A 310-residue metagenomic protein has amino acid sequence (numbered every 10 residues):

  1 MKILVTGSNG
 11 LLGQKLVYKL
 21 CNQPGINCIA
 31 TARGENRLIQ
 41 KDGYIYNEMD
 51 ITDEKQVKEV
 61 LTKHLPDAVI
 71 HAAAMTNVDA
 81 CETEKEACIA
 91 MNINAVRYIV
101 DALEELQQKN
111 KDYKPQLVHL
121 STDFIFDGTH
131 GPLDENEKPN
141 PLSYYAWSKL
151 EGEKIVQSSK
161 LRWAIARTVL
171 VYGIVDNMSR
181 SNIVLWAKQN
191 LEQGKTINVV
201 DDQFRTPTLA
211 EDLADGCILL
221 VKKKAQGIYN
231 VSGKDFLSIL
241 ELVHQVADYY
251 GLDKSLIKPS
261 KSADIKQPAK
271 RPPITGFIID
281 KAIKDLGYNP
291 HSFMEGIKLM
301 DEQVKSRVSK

Functional and structural regions predicted by a protein language model:
I3-Q23: N-terminal Rossmann NAD(P)H-binding glycine-rich loop of SDR-like oxidoreductase domains
E48-M91: NAD(P)H-binding glycine-rich loop region in Rossmannoid oxidoreductase-like domains and their noncatalytic homologs
M75-V78, T83, L120-S143: Active-site "gating" loop of Rossmann-like NAD(P)-dependent oxidoreductase/epimerase domains
T83-V118, I155: NAD(P)-cofactor binding segment of oxidoreductase domains
K154-R205, D212: NAD(P)-dependent short-chain dehydrogenase/reductase
V199-F204, Y229-L237, D285: Glycine-rich Rossmann NAD(P)(H)-binding loop
G216, K223-P268, P273-I274, V308-K310: Mid/C-terminal beta-alpha module of Rossmann-like enzyme folds, strongest in SDR-family dehydrogenases/epimerases
F293-K310: Amphipathic terminal alpha-helices
